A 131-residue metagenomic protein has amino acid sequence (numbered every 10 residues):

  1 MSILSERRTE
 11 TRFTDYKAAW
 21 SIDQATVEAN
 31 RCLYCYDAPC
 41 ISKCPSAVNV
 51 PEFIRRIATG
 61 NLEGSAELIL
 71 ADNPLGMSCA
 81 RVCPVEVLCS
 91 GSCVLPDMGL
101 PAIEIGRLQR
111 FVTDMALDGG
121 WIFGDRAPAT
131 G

Functional and structural regions predicted by a protein language model:
M1-G131: Ferredoxin-type iron-sulfur electron-transfer modules and their immediate structural context
